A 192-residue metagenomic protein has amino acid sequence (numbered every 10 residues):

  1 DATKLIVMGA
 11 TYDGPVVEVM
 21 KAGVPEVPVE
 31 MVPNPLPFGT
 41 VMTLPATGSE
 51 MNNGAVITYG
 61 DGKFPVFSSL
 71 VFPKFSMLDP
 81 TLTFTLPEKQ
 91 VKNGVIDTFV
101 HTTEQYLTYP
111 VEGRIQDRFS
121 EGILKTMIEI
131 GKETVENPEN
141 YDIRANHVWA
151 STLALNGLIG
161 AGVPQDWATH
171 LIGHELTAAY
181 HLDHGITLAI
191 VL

Functional and structural regions predicted by a protein language model:
D1, A46-G48, G94-V95, T177 (+2 more regions): Glycine-centered flexibility sites
D1, G39, A154-G157: Short glycine-rich or small-residue beta-strand-to-loop segments that form or flank ligand, phosphate, metal/Fe-S
D1-K4, G48-M51, Q165, T169 (+1 more regions): Short glycine/serine/threonine-rich phosphate/pyrophosphate-binding segments that cradle anionic phosphate groups
D1-V17, E133-R144: N-terminal small/polar loop signature for handling phosphorylated ligands or for N-terminal nucleophile
K4, M8, F38-G39, M51 (+8 more regions): Residues on a specific face of well-ordered alpha-helices
K4-Y12, V32, G160-P164, A179-Y180: Alpha-helix C-terminal capping segments
A10-I115: A glycine/threonine-rich phosphate-anchoring loop and its flanking beta-alpha core in nucleotide/phosphate-binding
Q105, Y109-L192: Active-site segments that bind and position negatively charged phosphate/pyrophosphate groups
